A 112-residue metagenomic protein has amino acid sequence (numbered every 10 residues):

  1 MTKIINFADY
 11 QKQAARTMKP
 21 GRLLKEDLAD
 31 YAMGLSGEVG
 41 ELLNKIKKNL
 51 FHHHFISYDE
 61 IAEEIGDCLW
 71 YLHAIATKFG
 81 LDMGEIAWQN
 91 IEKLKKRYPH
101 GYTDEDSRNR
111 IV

Functional and structural regions predicted by a protein language model:
M1-I65, L69-V112: Flexible "arm" and connector segments at domain edges
